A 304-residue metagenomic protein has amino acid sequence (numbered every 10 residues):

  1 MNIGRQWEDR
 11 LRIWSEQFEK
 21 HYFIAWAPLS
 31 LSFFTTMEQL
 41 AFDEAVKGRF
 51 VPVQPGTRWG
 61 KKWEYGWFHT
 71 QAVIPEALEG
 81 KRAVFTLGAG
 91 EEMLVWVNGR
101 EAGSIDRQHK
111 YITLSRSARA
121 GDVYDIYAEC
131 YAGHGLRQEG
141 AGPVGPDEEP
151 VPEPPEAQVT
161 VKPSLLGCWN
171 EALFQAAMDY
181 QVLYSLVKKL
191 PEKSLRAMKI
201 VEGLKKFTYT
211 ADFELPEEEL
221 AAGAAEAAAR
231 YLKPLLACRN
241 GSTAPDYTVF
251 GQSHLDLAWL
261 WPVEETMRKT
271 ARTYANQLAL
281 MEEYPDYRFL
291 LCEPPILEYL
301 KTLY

Functional and structural regions predicted by a protein language model:
M1-Y304: Carbohydrate-active enzymes and regulators
